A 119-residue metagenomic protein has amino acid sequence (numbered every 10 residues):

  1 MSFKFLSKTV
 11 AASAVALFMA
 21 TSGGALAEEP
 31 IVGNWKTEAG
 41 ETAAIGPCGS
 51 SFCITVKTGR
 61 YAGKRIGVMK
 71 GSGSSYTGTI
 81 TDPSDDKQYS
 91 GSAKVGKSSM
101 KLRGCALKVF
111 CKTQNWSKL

Functional and structural regions predicted by a protein language model:
S2-S13: Bacterial N-terminal signal peptides that target proteins for export
A11-T21: Bacterial N-terminal signal peptides
T21-E28: Sec/Tat signal peptide C-region and signal peptidase I cleavage site
E29-S92: Central antiparallel beta-sheet cores of small beta-barrel/beta-sandwich binding domains
S92-N115: Short, exposed beta-strand-loop hairpins at the edges of beta-sheets in extracellular/periplasmic proteins
K118-L119: Short, solvent-exposed mixed-charge patches
